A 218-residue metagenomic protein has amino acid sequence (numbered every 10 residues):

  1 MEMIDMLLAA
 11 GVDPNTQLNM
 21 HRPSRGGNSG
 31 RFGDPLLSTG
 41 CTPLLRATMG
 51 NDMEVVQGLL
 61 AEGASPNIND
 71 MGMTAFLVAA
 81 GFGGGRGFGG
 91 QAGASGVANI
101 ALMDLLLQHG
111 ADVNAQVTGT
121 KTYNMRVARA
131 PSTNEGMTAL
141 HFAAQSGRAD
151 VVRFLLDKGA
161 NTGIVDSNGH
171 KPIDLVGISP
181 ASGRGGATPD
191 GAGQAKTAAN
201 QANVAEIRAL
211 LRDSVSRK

Functional and structural regions predicted by a protein language model:
M1-E2, G85-A101, R184-Q201: Short coil/turn connectors between adjacent alpha-helices in alpha-solenoid helical repeat scaffolds
E2-M3, E54-V55, A101-L102, D150-V151 (+1 more regions): Conserved ankyrin/ankyrin-like repeat signature
D5-D13, Q57-S65, D104-V113, R153-N161 (+1 more regions): Ankyrin repeat domain, specifically the short helix-to-loop turn at the C-terminus of the second helix of each repeat
Q17-R46, I68-G90, Q116-A139, V165-P180: Ankyrin-repeat boundary/"N-cap" motif
S38, G50, D70, G93 (+5 more regions): Soluble non-cytosolic domains of exported or imported proteins
L156, N161-S216: Leucine-rich solenoid repeat scaffolds
